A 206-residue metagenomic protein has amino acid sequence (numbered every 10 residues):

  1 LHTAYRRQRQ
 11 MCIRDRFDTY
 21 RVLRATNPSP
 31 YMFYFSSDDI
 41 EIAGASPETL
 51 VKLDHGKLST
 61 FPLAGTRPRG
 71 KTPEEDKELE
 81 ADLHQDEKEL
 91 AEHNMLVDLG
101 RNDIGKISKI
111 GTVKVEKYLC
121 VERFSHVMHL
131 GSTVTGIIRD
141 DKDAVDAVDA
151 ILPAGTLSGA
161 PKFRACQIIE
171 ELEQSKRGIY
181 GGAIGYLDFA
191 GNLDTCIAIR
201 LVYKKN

Functional and structural regions predicted by a protein language model:
L1, R6-Q10, R14-N206: Extended alpha-helical targeting/anchoring segments, especially N-terminal organellar/secretory targeting helices
